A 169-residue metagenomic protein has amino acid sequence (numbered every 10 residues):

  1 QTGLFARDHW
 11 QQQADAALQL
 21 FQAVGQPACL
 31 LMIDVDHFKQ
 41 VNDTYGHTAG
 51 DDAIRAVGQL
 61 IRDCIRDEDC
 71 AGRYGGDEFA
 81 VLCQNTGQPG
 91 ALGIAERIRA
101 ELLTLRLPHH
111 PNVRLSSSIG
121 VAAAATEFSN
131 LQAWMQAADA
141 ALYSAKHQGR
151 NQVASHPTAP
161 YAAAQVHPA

Functional and structural regions predicted by a protein language model:
T2: Conserved helicase ATPase motor motifs in RecA-like P-loop NTPase domains
A6-C29, D36-R66, G72-G76, A80-E96 (+2 more regions): Conserved long alpha-helical elements within nucleotide-processing catalytic cores of c-di-GMP signaling and class III
L20, D63-E68, A100-N112, A123 (+1 more regions): Short catalytic/binding micro-motifs of nucleotide second-messenger systems
L30, H110-P111, V153-H156: Short, hydrophobic secondary-structure boundary micro-motifs
M32, C83, V121-A123: Sensory input modules used in signal transduction, predominantly PAS/LOV/GAF but also related non-catalytic regulatory
R73, L102-S118, W134: Catalytic core regions of nucleotide second-messenger enzymes
F79, S117-V121: A structural signal for short, well-ordered beta-strand segments
Q88, L92-A95, A124-A169: Catalytic-core segments of nucleotide cyclases and related cyclic-nucleotide turnover enzymes
